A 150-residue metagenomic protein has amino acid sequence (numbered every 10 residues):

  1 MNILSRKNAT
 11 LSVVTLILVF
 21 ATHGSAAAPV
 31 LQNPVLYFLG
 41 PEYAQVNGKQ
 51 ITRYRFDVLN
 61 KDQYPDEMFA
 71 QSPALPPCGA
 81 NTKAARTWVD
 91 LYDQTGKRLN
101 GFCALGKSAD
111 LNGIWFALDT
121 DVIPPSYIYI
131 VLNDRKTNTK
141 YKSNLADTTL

Functional and structural regions predicted by a protein language model:
N2-S12: Bacterial N-terminal signal peptides that target proteins for export
S12-A21: Bacterial N-terminal signal peptides
A21-T22, S143: Short linear Ser/Thr-Pro motifs
G24-A28: Boundary at the C-terminal end of the N-terminal hydrophobic targeting segment
N33-A84: Short, surface-exposed binding/anchoring microloops in extracellular/periplasmic proteins
W88-D90: Beta-strand signatures of extracellular beta-sandwich domains
Q94-T139: Short, solvent-exposed, Trp/other aromatic-anchored flexible loops in extracytoplasmic proteins
Y141-D147: Short Trp-Ser/Thr-centered turn/loop motifs at beta-strand boundaries
